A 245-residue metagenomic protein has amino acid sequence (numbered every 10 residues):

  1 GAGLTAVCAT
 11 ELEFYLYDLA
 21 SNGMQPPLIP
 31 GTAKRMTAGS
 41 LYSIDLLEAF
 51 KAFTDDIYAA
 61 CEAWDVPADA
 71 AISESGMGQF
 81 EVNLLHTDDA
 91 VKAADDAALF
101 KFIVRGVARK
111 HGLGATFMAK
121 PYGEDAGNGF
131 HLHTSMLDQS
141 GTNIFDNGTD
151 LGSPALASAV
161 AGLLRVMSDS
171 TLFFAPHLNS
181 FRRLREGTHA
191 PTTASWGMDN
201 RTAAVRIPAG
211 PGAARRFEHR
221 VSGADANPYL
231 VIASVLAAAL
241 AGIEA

Functional and structural regions predicted by a protein language model:
G1-A245: Glycine-rich, acidic/polar active-site loops that bind/position phosphate-bearing ligands
